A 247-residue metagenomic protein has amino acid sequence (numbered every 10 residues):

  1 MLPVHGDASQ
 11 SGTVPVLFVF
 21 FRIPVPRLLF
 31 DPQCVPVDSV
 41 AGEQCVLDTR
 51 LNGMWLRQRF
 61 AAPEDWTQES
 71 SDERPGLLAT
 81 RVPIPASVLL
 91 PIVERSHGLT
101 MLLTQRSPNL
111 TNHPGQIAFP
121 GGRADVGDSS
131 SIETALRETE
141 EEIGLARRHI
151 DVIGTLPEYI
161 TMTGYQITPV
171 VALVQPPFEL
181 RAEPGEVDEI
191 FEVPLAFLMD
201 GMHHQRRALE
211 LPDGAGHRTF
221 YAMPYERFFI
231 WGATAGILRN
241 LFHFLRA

Functional and structural regions predicted by a protein language model:
M1, P15-A118, R123-F178, A196 (+2 more regions): N-terminal leader/linker segments that precede catalytic domains of diphosphate-processing enzymes
G6-A8, V19: Short hydrophobic alpha-helical segments enriched in small aliphatic residues
S11: Cationic, low-complexity basic patches in intrinsically disordered or flexible, solvent-exposed regions
L180-F197: Acidic, glycine-rich loop-and-strand cores that form catalytic or ligand-binding grooves in diverse globular domains
P184, M202, F242: Short, flexible helix/strand-to-coil boundary loops that buttress conserved ligand/catalytic motifs in alpha/beta
